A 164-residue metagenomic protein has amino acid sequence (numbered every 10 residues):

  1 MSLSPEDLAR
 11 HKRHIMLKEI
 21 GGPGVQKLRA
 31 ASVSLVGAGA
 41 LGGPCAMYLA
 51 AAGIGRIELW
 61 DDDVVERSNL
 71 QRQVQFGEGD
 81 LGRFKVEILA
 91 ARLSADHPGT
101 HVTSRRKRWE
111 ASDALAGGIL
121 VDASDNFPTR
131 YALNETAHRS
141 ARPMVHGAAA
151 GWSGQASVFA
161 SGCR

Functional and structural regions predicted by a protein language model:
M1-R164: Adenine nucleotide-associated cytosolic modules
